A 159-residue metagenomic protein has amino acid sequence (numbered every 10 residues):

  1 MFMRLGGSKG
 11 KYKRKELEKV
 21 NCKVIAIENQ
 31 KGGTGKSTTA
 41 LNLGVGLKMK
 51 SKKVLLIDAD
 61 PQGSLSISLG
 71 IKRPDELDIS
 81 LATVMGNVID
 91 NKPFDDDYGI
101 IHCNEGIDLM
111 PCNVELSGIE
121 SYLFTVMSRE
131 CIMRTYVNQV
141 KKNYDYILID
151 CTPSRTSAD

Functional and structural regions predicted by a protein language model:
M1-D159: P-loop NTP-binding core
